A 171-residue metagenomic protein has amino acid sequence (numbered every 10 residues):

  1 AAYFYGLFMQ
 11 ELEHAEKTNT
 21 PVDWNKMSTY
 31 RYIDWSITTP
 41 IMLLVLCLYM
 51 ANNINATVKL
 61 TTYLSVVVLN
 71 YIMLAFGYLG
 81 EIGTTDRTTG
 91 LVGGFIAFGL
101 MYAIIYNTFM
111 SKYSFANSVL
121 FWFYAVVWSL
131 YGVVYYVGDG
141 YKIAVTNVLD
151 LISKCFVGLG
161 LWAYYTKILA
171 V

Functional and structural regions predicted by a protein language model:
A1-I33, T39-V171: Polytopic alpha-helical membrane-helix bundles and their juxtamembrane interface segments in multi-pass membrane
